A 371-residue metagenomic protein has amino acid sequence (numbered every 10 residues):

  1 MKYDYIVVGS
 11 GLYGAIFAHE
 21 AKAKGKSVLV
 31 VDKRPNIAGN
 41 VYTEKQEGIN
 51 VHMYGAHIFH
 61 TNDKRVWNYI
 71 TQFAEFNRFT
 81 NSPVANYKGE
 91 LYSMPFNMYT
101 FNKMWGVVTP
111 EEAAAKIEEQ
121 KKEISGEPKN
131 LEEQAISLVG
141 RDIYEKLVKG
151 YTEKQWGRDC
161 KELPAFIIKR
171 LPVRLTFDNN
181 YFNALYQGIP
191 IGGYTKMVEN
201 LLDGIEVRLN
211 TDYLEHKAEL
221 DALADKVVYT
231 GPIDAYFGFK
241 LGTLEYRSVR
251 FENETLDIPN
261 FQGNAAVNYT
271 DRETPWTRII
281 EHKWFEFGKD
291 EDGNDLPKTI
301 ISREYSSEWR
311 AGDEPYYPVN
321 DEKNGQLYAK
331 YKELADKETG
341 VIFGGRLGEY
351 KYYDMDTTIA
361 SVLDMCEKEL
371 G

Functional and structural regions predicted by a protein language model:
Y3, G25, I205, L223-D225 (+1 more regions): Short, well-ordered alpha-helix to beta-strand connector turns
Y3-V30, C366: N-terminal Rossmann-like FAD-binding beta1-loop-alpha1 element of flavoenzymes
L12-Y13, P35-N36, Y99, E153 (+5 more regions): Short, solvent-exposed loop/turn segments at secondary-structure junctions
H19-E47: Glycine-rich FAD pyrophosphate-binding loop
K24, L214-L334: Mid-domain catalytic core of redox enzymes that form a hydrophobic substrate pocket/lid adjacent to a catalytic redox
V41-V51, F59-A113, L171-T176: A conserved beta-strand/loop capping segment in the N-terminal third of enzymes that catalyze redox or closely related
A85-Y92, Y99-K226, T230, A235-F237: Active-site/ligand-binding neighborhood in enzyme catalytic cores
E314-G371: C-terminal catalytic lobe of FAD-dependent flavoproteins
